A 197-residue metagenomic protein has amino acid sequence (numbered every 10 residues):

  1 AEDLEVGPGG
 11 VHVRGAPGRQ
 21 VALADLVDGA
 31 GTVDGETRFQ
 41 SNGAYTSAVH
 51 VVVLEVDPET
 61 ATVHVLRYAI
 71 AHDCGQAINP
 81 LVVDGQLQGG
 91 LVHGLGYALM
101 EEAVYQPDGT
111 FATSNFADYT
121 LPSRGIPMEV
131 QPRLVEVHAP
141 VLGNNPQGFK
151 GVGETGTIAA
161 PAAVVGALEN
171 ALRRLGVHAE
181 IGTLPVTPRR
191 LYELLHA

Functional and structural regions predicted by a protein language model:
A1-A197: C-terminal catalytic domains of large/alpha subunits in multi-subunit enzymes
